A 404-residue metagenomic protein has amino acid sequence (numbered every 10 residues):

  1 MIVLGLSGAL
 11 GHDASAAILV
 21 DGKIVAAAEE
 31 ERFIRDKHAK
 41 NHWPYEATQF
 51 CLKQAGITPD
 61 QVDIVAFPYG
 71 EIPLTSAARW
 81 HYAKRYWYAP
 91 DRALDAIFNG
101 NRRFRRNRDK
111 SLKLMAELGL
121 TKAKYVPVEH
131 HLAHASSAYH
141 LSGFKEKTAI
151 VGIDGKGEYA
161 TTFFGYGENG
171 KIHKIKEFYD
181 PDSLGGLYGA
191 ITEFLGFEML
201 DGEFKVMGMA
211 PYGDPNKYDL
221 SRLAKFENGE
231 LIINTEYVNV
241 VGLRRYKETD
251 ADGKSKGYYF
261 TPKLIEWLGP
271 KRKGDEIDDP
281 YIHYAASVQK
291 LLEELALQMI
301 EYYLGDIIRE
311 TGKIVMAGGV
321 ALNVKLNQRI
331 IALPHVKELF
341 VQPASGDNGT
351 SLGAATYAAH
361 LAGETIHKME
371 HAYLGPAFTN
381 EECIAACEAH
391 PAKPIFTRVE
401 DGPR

Functional and structural regions predicted by a protein language model:
M1-R404: Short acidic/glycine-rich loops and adjacent helix/strand connectors that line catalytic pockets where negatively
